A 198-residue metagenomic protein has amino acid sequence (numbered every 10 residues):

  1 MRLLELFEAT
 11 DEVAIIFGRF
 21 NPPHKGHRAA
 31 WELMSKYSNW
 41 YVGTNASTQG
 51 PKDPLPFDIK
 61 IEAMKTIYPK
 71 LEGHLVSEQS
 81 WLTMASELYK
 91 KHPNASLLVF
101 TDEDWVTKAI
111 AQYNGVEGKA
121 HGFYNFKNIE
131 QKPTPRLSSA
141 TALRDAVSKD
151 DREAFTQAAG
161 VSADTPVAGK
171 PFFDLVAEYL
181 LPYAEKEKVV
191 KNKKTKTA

Functional and structural regions predicted by a protein language model:
R2-A198: Nucleotidyltransferase catalytic core that binds NTPs
